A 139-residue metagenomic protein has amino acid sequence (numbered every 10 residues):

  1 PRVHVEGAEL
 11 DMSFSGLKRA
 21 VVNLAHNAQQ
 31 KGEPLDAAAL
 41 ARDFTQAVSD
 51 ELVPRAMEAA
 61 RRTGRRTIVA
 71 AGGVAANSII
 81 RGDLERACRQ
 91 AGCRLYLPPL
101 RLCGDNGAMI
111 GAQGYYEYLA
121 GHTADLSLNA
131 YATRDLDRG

Functional and structural regions predicted by a protein language model:
P1-I68, S78-R86, Q90-A91, Y118 (+1 more regions): A contiguous, well-structured pocket-lining segment that forms one wall/lid of small-molecule binding clefts in soluble
K31-A39, L97-L100, T123-L126: Flexible, glycine/charged-enriched surface loops at secondary-structure junctions
T63-V74, Y96-P99: Short glycine-rich phosphate-binding loop at a beta-alpha junction
E85-A108: Conserved phosphate-binding/catalytic loops in two-lobed NTP-binding clefts
G114-Y115: Structural signature of the urease/amidohydrolase superfamily beta/alpha-barrel
L119-G139: Acidic, glycine/GT-rich loop-and beta-edge segments that sit at the periphery of enzyme/chaperone cores
